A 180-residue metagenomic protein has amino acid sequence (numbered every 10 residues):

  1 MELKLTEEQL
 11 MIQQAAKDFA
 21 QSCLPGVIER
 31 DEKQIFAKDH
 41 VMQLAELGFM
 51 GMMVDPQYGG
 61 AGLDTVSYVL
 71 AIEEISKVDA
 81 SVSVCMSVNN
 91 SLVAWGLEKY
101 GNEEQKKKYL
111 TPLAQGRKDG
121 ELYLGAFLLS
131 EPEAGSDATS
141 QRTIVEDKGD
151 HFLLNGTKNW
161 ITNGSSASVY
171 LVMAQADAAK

Functional and structural regions predicted by a protein language model:
M1-S87, G101, K108, P112: Amphipathic, small/basic residue-rich leader segments at the start of a protein or domain
L63, D137-T139, N163-S168: Short glycine/proline-enriched turns and hinge-like loops at secondary-structure junctions
V84-E104, G135-A138: N-terminal glycine-rich flavin-associated loop
L113-E121: Soluble sensory domains of the PAS superfamily and closely related sensory modules
G120-S130: A short, Trp-centered hydrophobic/proline-enriched beta-strand micro-motif
L129-A134, N159-W160: Short, solvent-exposed loop/turn elements at beta->coil junctions and helix N-caps that rim active or binding pockets
T143-E146: A structural signal for short hydrophobic beta-strand segments in well-ordered beta-sheet cores
H151, N155-K180: A short core secondary-structure module
